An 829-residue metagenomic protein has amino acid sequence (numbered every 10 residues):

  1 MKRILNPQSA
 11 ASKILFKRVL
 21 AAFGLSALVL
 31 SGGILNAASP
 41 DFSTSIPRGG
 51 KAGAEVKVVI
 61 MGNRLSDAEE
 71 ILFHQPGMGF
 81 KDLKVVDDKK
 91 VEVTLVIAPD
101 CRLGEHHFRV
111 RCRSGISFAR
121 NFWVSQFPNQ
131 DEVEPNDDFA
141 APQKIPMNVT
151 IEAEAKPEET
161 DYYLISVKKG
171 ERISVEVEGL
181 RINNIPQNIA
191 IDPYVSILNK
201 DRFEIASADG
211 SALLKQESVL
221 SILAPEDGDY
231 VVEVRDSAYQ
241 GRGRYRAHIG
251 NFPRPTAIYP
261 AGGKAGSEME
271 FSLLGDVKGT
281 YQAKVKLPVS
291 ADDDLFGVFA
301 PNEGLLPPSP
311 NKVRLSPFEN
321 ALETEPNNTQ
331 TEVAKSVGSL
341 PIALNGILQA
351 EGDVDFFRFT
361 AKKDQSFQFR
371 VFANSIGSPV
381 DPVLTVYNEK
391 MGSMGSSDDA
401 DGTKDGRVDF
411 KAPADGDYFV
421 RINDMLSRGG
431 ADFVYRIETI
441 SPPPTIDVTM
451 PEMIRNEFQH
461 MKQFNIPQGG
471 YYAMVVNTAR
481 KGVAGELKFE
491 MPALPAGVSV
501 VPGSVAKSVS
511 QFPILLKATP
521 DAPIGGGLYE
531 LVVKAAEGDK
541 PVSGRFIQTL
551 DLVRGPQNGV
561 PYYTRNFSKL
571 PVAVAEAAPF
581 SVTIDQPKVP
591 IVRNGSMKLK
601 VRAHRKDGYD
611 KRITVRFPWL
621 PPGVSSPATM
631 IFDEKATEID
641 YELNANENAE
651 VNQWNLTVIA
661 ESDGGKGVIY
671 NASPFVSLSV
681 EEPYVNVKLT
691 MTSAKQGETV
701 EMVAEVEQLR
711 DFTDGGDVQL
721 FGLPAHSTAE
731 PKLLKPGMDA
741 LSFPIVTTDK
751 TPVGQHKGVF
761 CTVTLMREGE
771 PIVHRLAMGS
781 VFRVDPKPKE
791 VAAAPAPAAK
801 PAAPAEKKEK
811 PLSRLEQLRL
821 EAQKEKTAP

Functional and structural regions predicted by a protein language model:
M1-K17: N-terminal secretory signal peptides that target proteins for export/translocation
R18-G33: Bacterial N-terminal signal peptides
N36-K156, E233-A343, I347-Q349, N423-G429 (+9 more regions): Ser/Thr/Pro-rich low-complexity tracts
A38-F80, V86-K90, P99, R113 (+12 more regions): Acidic, Ser/Thr/Pro-rich low-complexity intrinsically disordered segments
T44-P47, I258-P260, M450, H460-K462 (+5 more regions): Surface-exposed, proline-enriched loop/turn segments that connect beta strands in immunoglobulin-like
H74-G77, P492-P502, P618-A628, Y684 (+1 more regions): Short beta-strand and strand-turn-strand segments in soluble, beta-rich domains
L83-K89, A212-L214, A224, P288-S290 (+8 more regions): Short proline/glycine- and polar residue-rich coil/turn motifs
V96-R102, I222-D227, K286-D292, K411-D415 (+8 more regions): Short, surface-exposed loop/turn segments at beta-strand-coil junctions that are enriched for proline with nearby
